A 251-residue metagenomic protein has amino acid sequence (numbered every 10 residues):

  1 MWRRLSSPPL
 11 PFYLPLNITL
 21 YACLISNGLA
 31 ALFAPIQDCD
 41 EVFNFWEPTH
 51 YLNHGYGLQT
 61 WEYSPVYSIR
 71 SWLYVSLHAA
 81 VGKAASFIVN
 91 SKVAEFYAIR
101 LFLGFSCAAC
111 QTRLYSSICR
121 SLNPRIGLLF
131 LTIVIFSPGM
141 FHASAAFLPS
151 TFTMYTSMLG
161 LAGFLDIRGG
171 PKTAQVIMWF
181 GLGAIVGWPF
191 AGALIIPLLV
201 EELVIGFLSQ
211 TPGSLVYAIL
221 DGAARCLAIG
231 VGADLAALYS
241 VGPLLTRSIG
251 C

Functional and structural regions predicted by a protein language model:
M1-A30, R225: Start-transfer (signal-anchor) and selected internal transmembrane alpha helices of multi-pass inner/ER membrane
F12-I18, N90-A98, F102-S137: Transmembrane-helix signature of polytopic, membrane-embedded enzymes that assemble or transfer cell-envelope glycans
G28-A31, F130-S144, M158-P189: Membrane-interface alpha helices of multi-pass inner-membrane proteins
D38-D40, H142-F152: Short acidic/glycine- and proline-prone juxtamembrane loop motifs at membrane-interface regions of multi-pass membrane
N44-N53, S64-N90, F105, T151: Short hydrophobic/aromatic helix or loop-helix immediately within or flanking a transmembrane segment in polytopic
Y51, C107, Q111, V134 (+2 more regions): Hydrophobic core segments of transmembrane alpha-helices in multi-pass, intramembrane catalytic enzymes
H78, G82-S86, T112-C119, P138-F141 (+4 more regions): Hydrophobic transmembrane alpha-helices
S150, F180-C251: Transmembrane-lumen/periplasm boundary regions of multi-pass, lipid-linked membrane glycan transferases
